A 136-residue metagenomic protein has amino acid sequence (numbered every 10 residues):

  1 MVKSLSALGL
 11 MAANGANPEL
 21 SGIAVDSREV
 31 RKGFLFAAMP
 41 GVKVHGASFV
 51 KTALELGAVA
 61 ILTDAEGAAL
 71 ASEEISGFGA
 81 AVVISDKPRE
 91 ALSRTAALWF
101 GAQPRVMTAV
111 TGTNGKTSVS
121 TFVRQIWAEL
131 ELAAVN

Functional and structural regions predicted by a protein language model:
M1-R94, L98: N-terminal leader/targeting and accessory segments in enzymes
R89-N136: Phosphate-binding loop of NTP-binding sites
